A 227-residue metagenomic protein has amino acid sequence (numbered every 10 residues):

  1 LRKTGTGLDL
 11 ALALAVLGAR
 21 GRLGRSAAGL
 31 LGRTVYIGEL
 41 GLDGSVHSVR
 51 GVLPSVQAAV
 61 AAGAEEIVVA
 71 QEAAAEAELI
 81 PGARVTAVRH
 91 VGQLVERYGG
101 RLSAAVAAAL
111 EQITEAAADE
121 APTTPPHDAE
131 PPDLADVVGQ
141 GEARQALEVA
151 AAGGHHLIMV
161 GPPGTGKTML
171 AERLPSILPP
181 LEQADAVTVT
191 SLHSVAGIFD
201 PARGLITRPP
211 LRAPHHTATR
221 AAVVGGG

Functional and structural regions predicted by a protein language model:
L1-I158, P162-M169: Peripheral, non-AAA+ core regions of ATP-driven protein-machinery
L17, V95, P175, V187-S191 (+1 more regions): Conserved protein kinase catalytic domain
L31-V35, A186, R203-I206: Interdomain boundary/hinge elements
L42, L134, L211, V223-V224: Short clusters of hydrophobic/aromatic residues that line enzyme substrate/ligand-binding pockets
G82, Q183, R220: ATP/adenylate-binding site constellation spanning eukaryotic-like Ser/Thr protein kinases, ABC-transporter
I158-R203: Walker A/P-loop
L205-T217: Conserved P-loop NTPase mechanochemical-coupling segment
P214-G227: Short glycine-rich substrate-engagement loop in P-loop NTPases that contacts/grips substrate
